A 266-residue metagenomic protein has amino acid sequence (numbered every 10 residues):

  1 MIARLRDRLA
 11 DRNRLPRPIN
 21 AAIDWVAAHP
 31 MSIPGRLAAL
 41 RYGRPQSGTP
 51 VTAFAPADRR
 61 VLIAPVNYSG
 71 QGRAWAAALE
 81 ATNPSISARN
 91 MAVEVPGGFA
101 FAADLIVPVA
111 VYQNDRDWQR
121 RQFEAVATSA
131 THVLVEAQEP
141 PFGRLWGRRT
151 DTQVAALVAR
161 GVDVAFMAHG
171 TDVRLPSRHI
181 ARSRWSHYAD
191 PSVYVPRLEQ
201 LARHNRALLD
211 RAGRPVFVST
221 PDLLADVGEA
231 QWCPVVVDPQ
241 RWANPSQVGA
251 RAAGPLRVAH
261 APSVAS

Functional and structural regions predicted by a protein language model:
R14-P140, A159, D172-H179: N-terminal pre-catalytic "stem/leader" segment of glycosyltransferase-like enzymes
V61, N244-S266: Conserved donor-binding/catalytic core segment of Leloir-type glycosyltransferases
S87-A92, V133-V135, V162-A168, V216-T220 (+1 more regions): A structural signal for short, well-ordered beta-strand segments and their strand-loop junctions that often border
I106-V111, P140-T150, I180-W185, P191-S192: Short, flexible/disordered intra-domain loops and linkers
Q113-R120, L145-A155, R197-R206: Well-ordered, non-membrane alpha-helical segments in soluble/globular domains
V154-A156, R184-P215: Membrane-proximal helix-turn-helix segments that form the acceptor-binding/catalytic region of lipid-linked
R178-R197, G228-A253: Short, flexible helix-coil linker/hinge segments at the edges of structured domains or between repeats
R206-Q240: Helix-loop-beta element that forms the nucleotide-linked donor phosphate-binding surface in glycosyltransferases
